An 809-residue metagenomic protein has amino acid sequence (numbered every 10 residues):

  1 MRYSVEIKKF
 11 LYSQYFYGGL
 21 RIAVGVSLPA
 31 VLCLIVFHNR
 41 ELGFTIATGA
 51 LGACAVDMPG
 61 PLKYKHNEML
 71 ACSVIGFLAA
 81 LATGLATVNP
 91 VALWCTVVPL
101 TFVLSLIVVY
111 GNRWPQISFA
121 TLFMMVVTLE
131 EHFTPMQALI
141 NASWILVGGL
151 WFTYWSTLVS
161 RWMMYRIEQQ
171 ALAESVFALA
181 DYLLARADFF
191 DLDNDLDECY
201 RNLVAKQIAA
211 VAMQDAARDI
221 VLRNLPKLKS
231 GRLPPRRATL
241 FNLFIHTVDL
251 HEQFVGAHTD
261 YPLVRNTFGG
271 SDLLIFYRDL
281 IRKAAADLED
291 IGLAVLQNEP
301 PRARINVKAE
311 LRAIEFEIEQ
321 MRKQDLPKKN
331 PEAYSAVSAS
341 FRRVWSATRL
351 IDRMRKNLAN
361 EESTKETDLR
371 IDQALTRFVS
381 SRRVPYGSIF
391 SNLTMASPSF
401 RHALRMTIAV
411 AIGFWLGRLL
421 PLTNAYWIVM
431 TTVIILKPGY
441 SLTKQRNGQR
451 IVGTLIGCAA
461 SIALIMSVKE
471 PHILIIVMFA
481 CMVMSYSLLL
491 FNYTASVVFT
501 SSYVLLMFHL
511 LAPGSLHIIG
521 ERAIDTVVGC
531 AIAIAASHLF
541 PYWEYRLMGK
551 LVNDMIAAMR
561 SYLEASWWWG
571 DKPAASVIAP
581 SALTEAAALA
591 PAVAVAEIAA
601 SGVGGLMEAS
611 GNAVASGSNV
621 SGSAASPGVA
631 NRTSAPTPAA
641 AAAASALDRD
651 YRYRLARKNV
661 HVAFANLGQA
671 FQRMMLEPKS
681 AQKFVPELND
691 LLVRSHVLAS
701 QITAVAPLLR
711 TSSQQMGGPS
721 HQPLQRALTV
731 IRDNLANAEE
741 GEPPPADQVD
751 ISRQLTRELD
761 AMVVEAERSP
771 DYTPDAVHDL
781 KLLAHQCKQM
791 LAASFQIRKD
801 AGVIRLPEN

Functional and structural regions predicted by a protein language model:
M1-A23, S27, V31, I35 (+7 more regions): Long, hydrophobic alpha-helical segments that serve as membrane-spanning/inserting helices
I7-L20, V24-L139, T153: Helix-loop-helix transmembrane hairpins and adjacent membrane-interface loops of multi-pass inner-membrane proteins
R21, G25-P29, C33, A71 (+25 more regions): Alpha-helical transmembrane segments in multi-pass membrane proteins
V36-F37, S381-M484, S502: Core alpha-helical transmembrane segments of integral membrane proteins
L93, M136-G148, S496-V497, I518-V528: Loop-to-transmembrane alpha-helix initiation sites
Q116, F123-N141, L505-E521, P541-Y542: Transmembrane helix-loop junctions at the membrane interface of multipass transporters and ion channels
G149-Q169, A535-K550: Transmembrane signal-anchor/signal-peptide helices with a preference for the extracytoplasmic
M466-I578, A644-K658: Generic detector of multi-pass transmembrane helix bundles and their immediately adjacent loops in polytopic membrane
